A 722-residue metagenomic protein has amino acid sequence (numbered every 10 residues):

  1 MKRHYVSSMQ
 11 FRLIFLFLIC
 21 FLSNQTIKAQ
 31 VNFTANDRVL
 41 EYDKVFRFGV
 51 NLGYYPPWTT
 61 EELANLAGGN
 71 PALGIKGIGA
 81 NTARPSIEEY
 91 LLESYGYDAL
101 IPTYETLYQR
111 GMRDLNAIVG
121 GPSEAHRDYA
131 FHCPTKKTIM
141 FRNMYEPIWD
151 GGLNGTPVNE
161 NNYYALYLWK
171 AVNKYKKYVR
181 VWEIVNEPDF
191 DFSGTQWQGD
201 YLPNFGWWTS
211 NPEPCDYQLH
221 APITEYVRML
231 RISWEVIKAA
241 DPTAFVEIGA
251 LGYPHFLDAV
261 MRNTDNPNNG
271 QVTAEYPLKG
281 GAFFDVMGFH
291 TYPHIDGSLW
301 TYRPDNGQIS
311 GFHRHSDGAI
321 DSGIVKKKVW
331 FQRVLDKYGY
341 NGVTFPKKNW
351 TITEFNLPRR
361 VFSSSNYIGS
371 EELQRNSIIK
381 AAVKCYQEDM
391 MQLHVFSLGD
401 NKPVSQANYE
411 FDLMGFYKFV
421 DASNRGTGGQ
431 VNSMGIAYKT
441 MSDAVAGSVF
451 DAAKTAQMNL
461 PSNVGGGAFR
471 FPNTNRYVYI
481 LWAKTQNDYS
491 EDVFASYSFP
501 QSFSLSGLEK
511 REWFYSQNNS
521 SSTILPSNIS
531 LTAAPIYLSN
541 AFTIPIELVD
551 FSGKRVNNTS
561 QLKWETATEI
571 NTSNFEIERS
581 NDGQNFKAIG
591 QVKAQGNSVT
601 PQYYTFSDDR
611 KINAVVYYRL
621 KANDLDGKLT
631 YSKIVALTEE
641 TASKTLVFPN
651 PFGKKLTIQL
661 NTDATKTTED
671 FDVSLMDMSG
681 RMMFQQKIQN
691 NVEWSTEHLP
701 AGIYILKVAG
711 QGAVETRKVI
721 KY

Functional and structural regions predicted by a protein language model:
A29, L625-S643, Q685, A701-Y722: C-terminal tail/sorting-segment detector
I75-D265, T273-F284, G288-S310: Substrate-binding cleft and catalytic face of glycoside hydrolase catalytic domains, especially the flexible beta-alpha
Y292-S364, M391, V395-L398, G429: Glycoside hydrolase catalytic-domain groove-lining segments
V361-K439, A456-N459: Aromatic/acidic polysaccharide-binding cleft in carbohydrate-active enzymes
Q457-G507: Carbohydrate-binding surface patches
S521-T543: C-terminal beta-strand-rich structural cap/linker in extracellular carbohydrate-active enzymes
F542-K644: Short, compositionally biased serine/threonine- and acidic-rich segments at solvent-exposed termini, linkers, or domain
K593-Y617, K687-T716: Short, surface-exposed loop/turn motifs with a glycine/proline- and acidic-biased composition
